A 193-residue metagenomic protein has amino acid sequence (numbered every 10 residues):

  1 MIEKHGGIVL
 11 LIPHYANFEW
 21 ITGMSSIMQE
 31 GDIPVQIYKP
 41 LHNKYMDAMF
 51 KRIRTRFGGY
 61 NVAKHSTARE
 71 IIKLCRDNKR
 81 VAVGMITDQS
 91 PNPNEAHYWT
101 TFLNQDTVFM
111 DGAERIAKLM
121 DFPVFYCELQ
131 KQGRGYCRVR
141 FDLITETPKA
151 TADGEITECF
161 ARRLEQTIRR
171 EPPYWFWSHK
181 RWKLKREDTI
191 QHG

Functional and structural regions predicted by a protein language model:
I2, I27, R52, H65-G193: Non-catalytic C-terminal accessory region of glycerolipid acyltransferases and related lyso-lipid remodeling enzymes
G6-H65, N92-T101: Catalytic core of membrane glycerolipid acyltransferases/transacylases, capturing the structured, soluble-facing
